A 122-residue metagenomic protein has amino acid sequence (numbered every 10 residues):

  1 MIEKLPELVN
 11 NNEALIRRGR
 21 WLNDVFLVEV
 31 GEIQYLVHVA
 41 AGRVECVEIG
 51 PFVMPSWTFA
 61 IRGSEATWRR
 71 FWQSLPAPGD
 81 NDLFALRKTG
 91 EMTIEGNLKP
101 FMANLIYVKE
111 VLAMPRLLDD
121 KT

Functional and structural regions predicted by a protein language model:
M1-T122: Feature captures hydrophobic
